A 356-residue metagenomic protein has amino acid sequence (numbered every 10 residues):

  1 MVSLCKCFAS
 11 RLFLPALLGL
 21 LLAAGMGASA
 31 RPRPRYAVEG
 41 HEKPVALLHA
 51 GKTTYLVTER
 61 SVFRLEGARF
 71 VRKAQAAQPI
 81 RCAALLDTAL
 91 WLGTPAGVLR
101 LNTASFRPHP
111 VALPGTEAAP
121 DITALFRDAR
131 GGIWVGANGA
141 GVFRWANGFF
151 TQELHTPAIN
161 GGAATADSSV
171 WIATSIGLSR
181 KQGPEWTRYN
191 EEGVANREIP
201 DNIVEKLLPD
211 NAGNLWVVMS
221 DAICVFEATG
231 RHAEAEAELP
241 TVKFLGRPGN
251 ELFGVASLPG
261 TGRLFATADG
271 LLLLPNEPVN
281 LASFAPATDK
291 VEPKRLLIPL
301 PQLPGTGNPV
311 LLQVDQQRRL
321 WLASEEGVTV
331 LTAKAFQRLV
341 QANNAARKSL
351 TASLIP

Functional and structural regions predicted by a protein language model:
V2-P356: Carboxylate-rich, polar loop motifs that coordinate divalent cations or form catalytic acidic clusters
